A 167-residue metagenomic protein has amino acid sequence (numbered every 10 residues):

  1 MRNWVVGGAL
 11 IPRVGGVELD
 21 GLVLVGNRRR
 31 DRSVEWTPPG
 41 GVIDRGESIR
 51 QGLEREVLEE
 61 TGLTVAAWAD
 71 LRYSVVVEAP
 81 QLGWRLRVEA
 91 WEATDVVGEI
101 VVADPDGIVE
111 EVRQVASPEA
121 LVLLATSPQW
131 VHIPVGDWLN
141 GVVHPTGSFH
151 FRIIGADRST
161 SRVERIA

Functional and structural regions predicted by a protein language model:
M1-V23, V42-R45, Y73: Conserved N-terminal beta-strand and adjoining loop/helix that marks the start of the Nudix/MutT-like hydrolase domain
P12-V14, G26-R28, E78: A generic structural motif
E18-N27, E99-A103, T160-R165: Short, well-ordered strand-loop elements centered on a beta-strand within folded domains, enriched for acidic residues
L19-E59: Conserved Nudix-box catalytic region and its N-terminal flanking loop in Nudix hydrolases and closely related
R30-D31, Y73-V77: Short active-site-proximal "capping" loops at secondary-structure junctions
S33-V34, D106-A167: Nudix hydrolase/Nudix homology domain
I43-A67, V76-W130, I166-A167: Unchanged
